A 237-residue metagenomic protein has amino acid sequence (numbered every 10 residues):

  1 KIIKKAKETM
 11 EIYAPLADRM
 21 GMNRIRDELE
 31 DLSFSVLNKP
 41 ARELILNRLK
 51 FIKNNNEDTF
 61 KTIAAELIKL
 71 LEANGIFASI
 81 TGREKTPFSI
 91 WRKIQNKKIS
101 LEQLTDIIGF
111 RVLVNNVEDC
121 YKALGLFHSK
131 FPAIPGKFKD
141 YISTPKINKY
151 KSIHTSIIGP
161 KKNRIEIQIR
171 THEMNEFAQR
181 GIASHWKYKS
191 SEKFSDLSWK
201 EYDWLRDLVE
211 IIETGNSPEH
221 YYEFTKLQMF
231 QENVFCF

Functional and structural regions predicted by a protein language model:
K1-F237: Nucleic-acid processing machinery
